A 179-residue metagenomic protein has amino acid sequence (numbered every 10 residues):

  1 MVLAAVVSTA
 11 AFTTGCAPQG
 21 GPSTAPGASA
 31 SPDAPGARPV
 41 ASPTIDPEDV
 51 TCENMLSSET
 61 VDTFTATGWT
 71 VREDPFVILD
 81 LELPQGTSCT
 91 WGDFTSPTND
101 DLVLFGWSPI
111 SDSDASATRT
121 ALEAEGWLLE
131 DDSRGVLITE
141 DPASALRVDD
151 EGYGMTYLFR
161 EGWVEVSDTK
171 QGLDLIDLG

Functional and structural regions predicted by a protein language model:
A4-S8, C16-P43: Short, low-complexity, disordered segments immediately C-terminal to signal peptides in bacterial exported proteins
T24-A25, I45, L56-F64, S96-G106: Extracellular/mature segments of secreted proteins
G36-D80: N-terminal "mature-domain start" segment
V71-N99: Short, compositionally biased low-complexity segments enriched in polar/charged residues
D93-L137: Long, charged/polar, surface-exposed segments that mediate recognition or autoinhibition
S133, I138-G179: Extracellularly exposed regions in secreted/surface proteins, prominently low-complexity, repeat-rich
